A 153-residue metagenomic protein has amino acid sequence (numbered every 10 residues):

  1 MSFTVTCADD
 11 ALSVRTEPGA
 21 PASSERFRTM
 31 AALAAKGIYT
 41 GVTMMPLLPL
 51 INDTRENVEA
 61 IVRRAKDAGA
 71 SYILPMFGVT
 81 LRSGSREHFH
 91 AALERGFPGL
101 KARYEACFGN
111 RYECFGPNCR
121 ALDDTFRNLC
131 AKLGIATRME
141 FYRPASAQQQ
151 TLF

Functional and structural regions predicted by a protein language model:
M1-C114: Conserved AdoMet/S-adenosylmethionine-binding subsite of the radical SAM
G84-E87, A92-F153: C-terminal accessory regions of radical SAM enzymes
